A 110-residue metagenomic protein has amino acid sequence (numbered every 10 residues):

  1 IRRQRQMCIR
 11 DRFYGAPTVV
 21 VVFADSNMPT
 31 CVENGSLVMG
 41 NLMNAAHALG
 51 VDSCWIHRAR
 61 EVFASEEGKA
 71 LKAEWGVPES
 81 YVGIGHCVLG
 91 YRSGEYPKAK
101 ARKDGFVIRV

Functional and structural regions predicted by a protein language model:
I1, Y14-A16: Residue-level preference for short coil/turn positions at secondary-structure junctions
I1-I9: Single conserved hydrophobic/aromatic residue that forms the stacking wall/gate of nucleotide- or nucleobase-binding
Q6, A70-E74: Glycine-rich, charged/polar anion/phosphate-binding loops that engage phosphate groups from diverse ligands
C8, V21, V88: Conserved beta-strand segments that form the floor/walls of ligand-binding pockets within enzyme and binding domains
R10-Y14, A45: Short, conserved, surface-exposed binding loops centered on an aromatic residue
A16-V19, I84: Short, surface-exposed beta-edge/turn micro-motifs
V20-L71: Small-aliphatic-rich amphipathic alpha-helix that forms the alpha element of a beta-alpha
V77-V110: C-terminal helix-cap and adjacent tail motif
